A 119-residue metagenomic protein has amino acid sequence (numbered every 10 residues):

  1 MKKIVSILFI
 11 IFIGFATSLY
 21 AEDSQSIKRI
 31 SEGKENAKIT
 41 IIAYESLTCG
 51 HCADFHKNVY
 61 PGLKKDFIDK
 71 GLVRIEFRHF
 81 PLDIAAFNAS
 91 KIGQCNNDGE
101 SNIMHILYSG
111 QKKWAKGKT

Functional and structural regions predicted by a protein language model:
M1-I4: Positively charged n-region of N-terminal signal peptides that target proteins for export
I7-A16: Bacterial N-terminal signal peptides
F15-D23: Bacterial Sec-dependent signal peptides at the C-terminal "C-region" and cleavage site
D23-I39: A short beta-strand-turn-helix
T40, E45-T48: Short pre-active-site segment immediately N-terminal to redox-active cysteine/selenocysteine motifs in thiol-based
E45, A53-T119: Structural alpha/beta surface segment adjacent to cysteine/selenocysteine redox centers across thiol/disulfide enzymes
